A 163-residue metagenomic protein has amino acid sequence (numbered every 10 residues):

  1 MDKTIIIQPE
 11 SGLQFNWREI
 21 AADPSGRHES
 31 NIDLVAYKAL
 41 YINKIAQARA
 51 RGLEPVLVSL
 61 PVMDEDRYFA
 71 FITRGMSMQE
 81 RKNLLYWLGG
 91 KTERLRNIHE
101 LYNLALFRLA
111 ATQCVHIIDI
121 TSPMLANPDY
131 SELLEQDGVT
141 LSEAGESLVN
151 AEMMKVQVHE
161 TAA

Functional and structural regions predicted by a protein language model:
M1-E143, S147-A163: Alpha-helical cap/lid subdomain in secreted, periplasmic, or secretory-pathway luminal O-acyl-processing enzymes
